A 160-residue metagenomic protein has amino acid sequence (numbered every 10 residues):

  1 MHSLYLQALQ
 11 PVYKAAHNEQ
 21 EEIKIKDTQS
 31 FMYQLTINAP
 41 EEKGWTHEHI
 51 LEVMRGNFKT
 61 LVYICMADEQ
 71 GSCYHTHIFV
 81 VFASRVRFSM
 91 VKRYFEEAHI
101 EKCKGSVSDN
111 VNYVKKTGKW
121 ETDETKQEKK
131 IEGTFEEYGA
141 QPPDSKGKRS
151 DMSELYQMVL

Functional and structural regions predicted by a protein language model:
M1-F58, A83-L160: Catalytic "initiation/cleavage/transfer" segments centered on a nucleophilic residue and adjacent nucleic-acid-engaging
M32-Q34, L61-Y63, H77: Beta-strand-rich binding-surface signature of beta-sandwich/beta-barrel folds used to engage anionic ligands
F58-G71: Short, glycine- and small/hydrophobic-rich beta-strand elements in well-ordered beta-sheets
G71-H77: The conserved glycine-aromatic submotif of the RRM
V80: Extracellular, beta-strand-rich glycan-interacting domains
